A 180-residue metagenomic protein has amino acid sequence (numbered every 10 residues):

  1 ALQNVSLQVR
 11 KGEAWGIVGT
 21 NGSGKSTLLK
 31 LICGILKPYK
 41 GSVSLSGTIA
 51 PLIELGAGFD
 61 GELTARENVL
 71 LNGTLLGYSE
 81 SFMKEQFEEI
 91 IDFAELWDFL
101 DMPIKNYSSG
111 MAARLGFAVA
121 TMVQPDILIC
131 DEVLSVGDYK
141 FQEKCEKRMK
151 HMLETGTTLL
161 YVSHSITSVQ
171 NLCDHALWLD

Functional and structural regions predicted by a protein language model:
V18-T20: The feature captures the beta-strand-to-loop junction immediately N-terminal to the Walker
C33: Helix-to-loop junction immediately C-terminal to a conserved catalytic motif
L70, F82-F99: Conserved ABC ATPase "signature" region
S163-H164: H-loop/switch region of ABC-family ATPase nucleotide-binding domains
V169-N171: A short, surface-exposed alpha-helical micro-motif characterized by mixed small hydrophobic and charged/polar residues
